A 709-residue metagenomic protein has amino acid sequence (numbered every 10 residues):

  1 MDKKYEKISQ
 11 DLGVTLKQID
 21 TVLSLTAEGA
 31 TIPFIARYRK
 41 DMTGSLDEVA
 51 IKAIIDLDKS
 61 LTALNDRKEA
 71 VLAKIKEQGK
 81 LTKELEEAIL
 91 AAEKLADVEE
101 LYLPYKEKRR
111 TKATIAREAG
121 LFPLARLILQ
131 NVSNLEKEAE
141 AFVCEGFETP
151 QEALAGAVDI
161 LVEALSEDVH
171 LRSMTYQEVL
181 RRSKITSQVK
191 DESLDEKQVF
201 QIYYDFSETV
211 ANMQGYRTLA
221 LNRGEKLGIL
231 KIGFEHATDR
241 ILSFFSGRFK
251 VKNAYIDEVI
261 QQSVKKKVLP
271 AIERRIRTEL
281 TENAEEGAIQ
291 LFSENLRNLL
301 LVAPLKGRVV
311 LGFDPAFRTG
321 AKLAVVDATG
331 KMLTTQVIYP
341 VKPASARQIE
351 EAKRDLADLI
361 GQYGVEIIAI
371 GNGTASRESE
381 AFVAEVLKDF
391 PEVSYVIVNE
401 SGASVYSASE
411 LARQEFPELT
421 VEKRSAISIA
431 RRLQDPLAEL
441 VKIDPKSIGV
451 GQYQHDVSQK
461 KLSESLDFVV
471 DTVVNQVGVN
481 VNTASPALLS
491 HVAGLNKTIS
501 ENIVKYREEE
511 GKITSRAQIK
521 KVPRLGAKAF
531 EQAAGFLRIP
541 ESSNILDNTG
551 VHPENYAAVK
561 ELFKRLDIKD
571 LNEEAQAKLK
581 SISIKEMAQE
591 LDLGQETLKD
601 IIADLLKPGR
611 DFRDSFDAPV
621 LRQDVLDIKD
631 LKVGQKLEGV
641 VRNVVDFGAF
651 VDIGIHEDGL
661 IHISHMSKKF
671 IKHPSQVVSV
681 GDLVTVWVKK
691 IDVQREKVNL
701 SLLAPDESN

Functional and structural regions predicted by a protein language model:
M1-D20, A27: Generic start-of-chain signal for non-secretory N-termini
L12-L16, T26-A30, R39-L46, D58-G79 (+30 more regions): Conserved NTP-handling cores and scaffolds of large molecular machines
G29, P315-T319, R524, V644-V645 (+1 more regions): A short acidic Gly-Thr/Ser loop motif
T31-I32, T43, D47-E148, Q476-S615 (+3 more regions): Accessory alpha-helical DNA-binding modules that contact the DNA backbone or grooves
A50-A53, S60, L64-G312, A316-E418 (+1 more regions): Duplex nucleic acid-engaging cores and interfaces of nucleic-acid transaction enzymes
E99-L103, K112-A113, R117, L127-L129 (+5 more regions): S1/OB-fold single-stranded RNA-binding interface
K265-A271, Y395-N480, S485, G535-Q623 (+4 more regions): OB-fold/S1-family RNA-binding modules
G307-G312, K322, E380-V383, S515-Q518 (+3 more regions): Short beta-alpha junctions and helix-cap segments that line functional grooves
